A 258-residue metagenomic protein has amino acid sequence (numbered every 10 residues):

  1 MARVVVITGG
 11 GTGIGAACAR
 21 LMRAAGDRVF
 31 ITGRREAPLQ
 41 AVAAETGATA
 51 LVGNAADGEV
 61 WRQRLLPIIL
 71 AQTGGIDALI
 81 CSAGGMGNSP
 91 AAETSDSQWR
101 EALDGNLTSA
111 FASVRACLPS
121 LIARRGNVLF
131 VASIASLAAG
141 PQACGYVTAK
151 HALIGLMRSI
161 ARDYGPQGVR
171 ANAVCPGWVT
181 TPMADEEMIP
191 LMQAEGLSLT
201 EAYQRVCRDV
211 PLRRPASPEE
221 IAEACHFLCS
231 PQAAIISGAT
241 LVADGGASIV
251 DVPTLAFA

Functional and structural regions predicted by a protein language model:
G9-G13: Conserved glycine-rich cofactor-binding loop
I80, G165, R170, I236-G238: Short, small/polar-rich loop/turn modules that mediate ligand/substrate recognition or access, typified
P90-A91, S95-L103, V206: Substrate-binding pocket helix/loop in short-chain dehydrogenase/reductase
V114, A149, M157: Active-site helix of classical SDR
P119, R162-P166, A234: Alpha-helical segment proximal to the catalytic Tyr-Lys
S133: Residue(s) in the substrate-gating loop at a strand-loop-helix junction that position the organic substrate next
A138, H226, S237-A258: Short C-terminal tail/terminal secondary-structure segment of NAD(P)H-dependent dehydrogenase/reductase domains
